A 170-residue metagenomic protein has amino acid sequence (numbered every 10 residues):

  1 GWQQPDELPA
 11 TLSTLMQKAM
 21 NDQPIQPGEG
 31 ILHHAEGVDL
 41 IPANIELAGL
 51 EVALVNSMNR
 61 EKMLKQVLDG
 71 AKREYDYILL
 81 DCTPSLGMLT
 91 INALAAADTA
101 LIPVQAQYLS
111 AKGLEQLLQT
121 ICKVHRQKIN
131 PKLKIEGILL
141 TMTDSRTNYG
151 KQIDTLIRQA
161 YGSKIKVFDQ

Functional and structural regions predicted by a protein language model:
G1-Q170: P-loop NTP-binding core
